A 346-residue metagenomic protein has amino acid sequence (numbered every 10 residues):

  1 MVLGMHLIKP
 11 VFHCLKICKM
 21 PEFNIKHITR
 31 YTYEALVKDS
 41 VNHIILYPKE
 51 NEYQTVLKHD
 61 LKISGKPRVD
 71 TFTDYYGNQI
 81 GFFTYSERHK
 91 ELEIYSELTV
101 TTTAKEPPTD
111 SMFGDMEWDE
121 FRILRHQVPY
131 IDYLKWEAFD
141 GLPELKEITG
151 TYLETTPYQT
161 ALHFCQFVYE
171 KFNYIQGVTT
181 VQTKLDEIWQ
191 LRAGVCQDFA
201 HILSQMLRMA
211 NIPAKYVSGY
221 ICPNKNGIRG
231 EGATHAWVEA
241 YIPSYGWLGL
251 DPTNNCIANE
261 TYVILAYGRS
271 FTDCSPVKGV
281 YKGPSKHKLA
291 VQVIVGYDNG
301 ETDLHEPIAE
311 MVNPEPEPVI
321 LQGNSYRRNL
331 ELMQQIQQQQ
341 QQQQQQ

Functional and structural regions predicted by a protein language model:
H6-P10, C14-I17, S325: N-terminal cationic leader/targeting segments used for protein routing and processing
F12-P143, E147: Linear, non-domain "peripheral" regions
P21, H27, S40-N42, H59 (+6 more regions): Structural beta-strand/beta-sheet cores of well-ordered domains, especially the beta-sheet scaffolds that support
Y33, V100, I242, V295-Y297: Short beta-strand segments enriched in hydrophobic/aromatic residues within well-folded beta-rich domains
E120-G194, I202, A210, F271 (+1 more regions): Secondary-structure boundary elements
D198-S285: Hydrophobic/aromatic-rich core segments of domains that either
G296-Q346: Alpha-helical and coiled-coil interaction segments, frequently adjacent to or embedded within charge-biased
